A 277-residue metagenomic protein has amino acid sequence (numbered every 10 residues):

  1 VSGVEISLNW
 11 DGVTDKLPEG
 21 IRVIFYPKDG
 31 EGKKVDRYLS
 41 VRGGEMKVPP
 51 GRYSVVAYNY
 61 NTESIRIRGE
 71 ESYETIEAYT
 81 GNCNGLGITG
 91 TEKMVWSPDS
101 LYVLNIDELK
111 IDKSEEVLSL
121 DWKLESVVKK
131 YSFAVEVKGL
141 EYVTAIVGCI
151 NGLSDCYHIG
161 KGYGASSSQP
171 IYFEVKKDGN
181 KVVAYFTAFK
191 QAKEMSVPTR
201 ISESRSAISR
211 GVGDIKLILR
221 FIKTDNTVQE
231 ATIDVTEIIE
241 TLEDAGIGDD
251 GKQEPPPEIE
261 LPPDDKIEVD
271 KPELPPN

Functional and structural regions predicted by a protein language model:
V1-V13, E268-P275: Bacterial Sec-dependent N-terminal signal peptides
S2-I6, I21, G51-Y53, K129-Y131: Short structural boundary motif marking the start of a folded domain
S7-P18, A134-Y142: Structural motif
R22-E71, T144-V235: Tryptophan-paired
K33-S126: Short, low-hydrophobicity acidic/polar segments
V95-V183: A sequence/structural signal for flexible, mid-protein segments enriched in small/helix-disrupting residues
L109-E116, D178, A192-E194, I238-A245: Solvent-exposed, conformationally flexible loop/turn segments
E203-N277: Hydrophilic extracytoplasmic domains
